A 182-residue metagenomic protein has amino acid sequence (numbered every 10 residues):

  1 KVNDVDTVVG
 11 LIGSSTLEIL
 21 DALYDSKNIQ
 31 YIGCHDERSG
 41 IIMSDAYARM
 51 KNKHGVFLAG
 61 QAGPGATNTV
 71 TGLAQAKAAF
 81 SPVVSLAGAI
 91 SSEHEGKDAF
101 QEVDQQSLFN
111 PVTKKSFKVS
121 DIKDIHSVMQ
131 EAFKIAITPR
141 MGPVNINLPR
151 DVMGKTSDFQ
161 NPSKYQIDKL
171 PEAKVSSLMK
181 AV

Functional and structural regions predicted by a protein language model:
K1-V182: N-terminal alpha/beta PP-like core and its mobile active-site loop of ThDP/TPP-dependent enzymes
